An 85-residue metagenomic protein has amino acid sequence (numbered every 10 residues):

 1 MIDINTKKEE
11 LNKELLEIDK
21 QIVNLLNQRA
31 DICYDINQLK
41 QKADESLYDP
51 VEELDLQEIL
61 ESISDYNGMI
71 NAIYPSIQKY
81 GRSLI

Functional and structural regions predicted by a protein language model:
M1-I85: Domain-level signature for soluble enzymes in the chorismate/prephenate branch of the shikimate pathway
